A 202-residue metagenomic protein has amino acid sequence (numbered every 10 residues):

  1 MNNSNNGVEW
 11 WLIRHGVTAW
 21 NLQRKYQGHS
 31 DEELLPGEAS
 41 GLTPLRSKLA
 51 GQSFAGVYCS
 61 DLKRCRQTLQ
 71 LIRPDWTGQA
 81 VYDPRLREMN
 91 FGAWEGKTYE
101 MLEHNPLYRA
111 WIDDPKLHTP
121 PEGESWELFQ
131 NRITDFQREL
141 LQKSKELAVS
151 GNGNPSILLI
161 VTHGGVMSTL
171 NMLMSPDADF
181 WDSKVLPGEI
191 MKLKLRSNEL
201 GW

Functional and structural regions predicted by a protein language model:
M1-V8, G153-N154: Extreme N-terminus of proteins, especially the signal/transit-peptide cleavage junction and the first residues
V8, I13, V17-W76: Active-site-proximal alpha-helix that buttresses catalytic centers in soluble enzyme cores
E33, D75-R132: Phosphate-handling substructures
T43-S47, Q130, T134-K145, N171: Generic structural signal for well-ordered alpha-helical scaffold segments
F54-D61, A148-N152, I157-V161: Short glycine-rich phosphate-binding loop at a beta-alpha junction
L71, T169-L173: Active-site signature of alpha/beta-hydrolase-fold catalytic machinery across serine- and Asp/Cys-nucleophile hydrolases
G164-S168: GST superfamily/GST-like fold recognition
S175-W202: Domain-level recognition of soluble alpha/beta enzyme cores, biased toward histidine phosphatases/phosphomutases
